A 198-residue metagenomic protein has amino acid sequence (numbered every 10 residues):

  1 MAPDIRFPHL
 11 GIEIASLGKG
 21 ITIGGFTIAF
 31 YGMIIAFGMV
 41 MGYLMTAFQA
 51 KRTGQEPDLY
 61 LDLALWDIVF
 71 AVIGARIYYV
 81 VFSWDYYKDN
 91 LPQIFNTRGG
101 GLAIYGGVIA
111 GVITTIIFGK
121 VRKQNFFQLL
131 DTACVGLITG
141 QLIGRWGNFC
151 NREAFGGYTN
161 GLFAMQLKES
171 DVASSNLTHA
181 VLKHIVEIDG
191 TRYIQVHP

Functional and structural regions predicted by a protein language model:
M1-P198: A feature for loop-to-transmembrane-helix boundaries and adjacent hydrophobic helices in multi-pass integral membrane
